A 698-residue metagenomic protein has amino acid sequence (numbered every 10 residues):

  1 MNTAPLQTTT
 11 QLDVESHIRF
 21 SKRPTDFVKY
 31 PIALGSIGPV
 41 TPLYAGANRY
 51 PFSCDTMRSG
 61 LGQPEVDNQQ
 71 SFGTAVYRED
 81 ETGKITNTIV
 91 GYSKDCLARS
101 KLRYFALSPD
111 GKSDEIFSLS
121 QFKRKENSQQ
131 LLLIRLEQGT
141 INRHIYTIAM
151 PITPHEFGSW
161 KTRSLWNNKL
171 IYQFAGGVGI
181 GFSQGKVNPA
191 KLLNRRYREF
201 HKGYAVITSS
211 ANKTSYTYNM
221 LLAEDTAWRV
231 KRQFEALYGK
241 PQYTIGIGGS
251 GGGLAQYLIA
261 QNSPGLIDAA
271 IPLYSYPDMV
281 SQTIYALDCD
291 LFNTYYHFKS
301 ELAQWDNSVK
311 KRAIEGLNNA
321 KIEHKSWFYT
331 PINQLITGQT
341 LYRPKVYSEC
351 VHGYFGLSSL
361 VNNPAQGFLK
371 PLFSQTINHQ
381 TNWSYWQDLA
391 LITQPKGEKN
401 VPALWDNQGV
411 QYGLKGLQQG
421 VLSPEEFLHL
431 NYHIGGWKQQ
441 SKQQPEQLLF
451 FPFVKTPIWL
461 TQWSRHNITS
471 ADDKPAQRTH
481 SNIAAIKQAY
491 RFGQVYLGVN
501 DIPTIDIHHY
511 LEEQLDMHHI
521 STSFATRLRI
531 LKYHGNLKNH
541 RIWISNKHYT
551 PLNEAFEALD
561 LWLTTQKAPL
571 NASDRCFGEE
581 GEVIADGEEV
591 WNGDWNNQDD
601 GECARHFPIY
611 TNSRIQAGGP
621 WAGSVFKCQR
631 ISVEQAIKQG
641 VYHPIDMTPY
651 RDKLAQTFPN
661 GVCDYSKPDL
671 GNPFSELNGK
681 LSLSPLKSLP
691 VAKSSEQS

Functional and structural regions predicted by a protein language model:
M1-G249, G253-S698: C-terminal His-loop and adjacent cap/lid subdomain of alpha/beta-hydrolase
